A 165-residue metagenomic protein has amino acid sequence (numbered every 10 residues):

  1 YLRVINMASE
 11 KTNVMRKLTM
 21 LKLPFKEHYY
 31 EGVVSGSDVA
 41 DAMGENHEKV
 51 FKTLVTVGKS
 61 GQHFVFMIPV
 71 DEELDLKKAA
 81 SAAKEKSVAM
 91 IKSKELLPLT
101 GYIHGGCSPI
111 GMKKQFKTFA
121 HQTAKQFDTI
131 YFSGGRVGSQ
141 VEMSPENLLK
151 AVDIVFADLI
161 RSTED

Functional and structural regions predicted by a protein language model:
L2-D165: Extended, low-hydrophobicity, polar/charged segments
